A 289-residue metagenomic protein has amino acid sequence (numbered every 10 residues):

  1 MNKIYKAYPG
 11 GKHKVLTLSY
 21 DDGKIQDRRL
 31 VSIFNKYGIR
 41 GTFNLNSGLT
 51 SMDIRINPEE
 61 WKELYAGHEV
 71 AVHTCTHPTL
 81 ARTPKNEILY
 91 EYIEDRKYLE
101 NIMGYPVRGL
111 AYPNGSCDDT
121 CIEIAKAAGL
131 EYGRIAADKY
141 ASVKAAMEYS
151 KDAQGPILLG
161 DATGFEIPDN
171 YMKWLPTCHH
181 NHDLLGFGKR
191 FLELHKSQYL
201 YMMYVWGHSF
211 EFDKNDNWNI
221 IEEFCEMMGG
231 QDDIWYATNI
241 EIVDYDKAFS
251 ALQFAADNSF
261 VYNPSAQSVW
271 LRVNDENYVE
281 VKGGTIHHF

Functional and structural regions predicted by a protein language model:
M1-R28: Boundary/entry segment of secreted carbohydrate-active catalytic domains
N2-G10, K36, S51, E100 (+5 more regions): C-terminal domain-boundary segment and adjacent tail
T17-L18, E69, I234: Hydrophobic "anchor" residues on beta-strands that sit immediately upstream of conserved functional sites
Y20-G23, T74, S209, N239: Active-site metal-binding loops of divalent metal-dependent hydrolases
G23-K24, N181, F210-D213: Short acidic, S/G/P-rich loop/turn micro-motifs used as interaction or catalytic elements
I25-R29, D118-C121, V269-W270: Short, well-ordered alpha-helical microsegments
N35-C178, Y201-S209: Metal-dependent polysaccharide deacetylase catalytic core of the NodB/CE4 family, i.e., the active-site-bearing domain
K85-Y90, H182-L185, N215-W218: Non-membrane alpha-helical structural segments and their capping/turn regions in soluble enzymes
